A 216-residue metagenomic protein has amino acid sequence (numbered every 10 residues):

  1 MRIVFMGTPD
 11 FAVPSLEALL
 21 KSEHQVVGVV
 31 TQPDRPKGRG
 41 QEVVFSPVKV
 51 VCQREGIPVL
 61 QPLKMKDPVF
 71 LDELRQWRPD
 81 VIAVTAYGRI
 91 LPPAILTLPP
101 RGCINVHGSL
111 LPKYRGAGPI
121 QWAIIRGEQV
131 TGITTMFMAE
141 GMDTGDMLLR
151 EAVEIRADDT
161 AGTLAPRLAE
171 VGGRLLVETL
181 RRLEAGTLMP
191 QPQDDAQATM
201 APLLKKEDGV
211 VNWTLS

Functional and structural regions predicted by a protein language model:
M1-G40: N-terminal Rossmann-like dinucleotide-binding module
T8-F11, L63-K66, Y87-R89: Short beta->alpha connector loops
V13, E17-K21, L71-R75, V177: Amphipathic, non-transmembrane alpha-helical secondary structure
S22, Q32, V81-M200, K205: Donor/substrate-binding cores of folate-linked one-carbon enzymes
Q32, P36-D80: N-terminal glycine-/serine-/threonine-rich beta1-alpha1-beta2 phosphate-ribose binding loop of Rossmann-like
P202-L215: Acyl-group handling in specialized metabolite and lipid biosynthesis
